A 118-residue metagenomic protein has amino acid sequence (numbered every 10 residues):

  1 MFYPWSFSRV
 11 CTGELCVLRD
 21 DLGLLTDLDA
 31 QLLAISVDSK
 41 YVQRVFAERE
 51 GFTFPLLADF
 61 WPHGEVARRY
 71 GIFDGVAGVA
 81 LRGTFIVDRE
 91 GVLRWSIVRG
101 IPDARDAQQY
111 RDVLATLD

Functional and structural regions predicted by a protein language model:
M1-D118: Chalcogenol-based redox active-site neighborhoods
